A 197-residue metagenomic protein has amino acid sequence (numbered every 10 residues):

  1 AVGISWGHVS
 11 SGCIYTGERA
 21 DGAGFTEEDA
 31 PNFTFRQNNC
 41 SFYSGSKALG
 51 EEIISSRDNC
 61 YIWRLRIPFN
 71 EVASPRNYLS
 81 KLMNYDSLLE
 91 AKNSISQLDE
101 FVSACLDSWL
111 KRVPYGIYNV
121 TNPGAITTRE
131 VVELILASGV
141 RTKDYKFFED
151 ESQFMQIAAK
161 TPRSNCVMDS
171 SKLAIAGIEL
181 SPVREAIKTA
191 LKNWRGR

Functional and structural regions predicted by a protein language model:
A1-I14: NAD(P)-cofactor binding segment of oxidoreductase domains
V2-G3, R57, G139: Helix C-cap/helix->beta junction micro-motif
S10-G12, R64-R66, T121: Active-site beta-alpha turn of Rossmann-fold NAD(P)-dependent dehydrogenases/reductases
C13-W63, N70: Catalytic helix-loop patch of NAD(P)-dependent Rossmann-fold dehydrogenases
E52-E100, D107: NAD(P)-dependent short-chain dehydrogenase/reductase
N93-S96, I126, M168, S181: Residue-level signal for the nucleotide or nucleotide-sugar donor/cofactor binding architecture
A104-D107, K111-K160, S164, T189-L191 (+1 more regions): Mid/C-terminal beta-alpha module of Rossmann-like enzyme folds, strongest in SDR-family dehydrogenases/epimerases
A159-R197: C-terminal amphipathic/interface module of NAD(P)-dependent oxidoreductases and related NAD-binding regulators
